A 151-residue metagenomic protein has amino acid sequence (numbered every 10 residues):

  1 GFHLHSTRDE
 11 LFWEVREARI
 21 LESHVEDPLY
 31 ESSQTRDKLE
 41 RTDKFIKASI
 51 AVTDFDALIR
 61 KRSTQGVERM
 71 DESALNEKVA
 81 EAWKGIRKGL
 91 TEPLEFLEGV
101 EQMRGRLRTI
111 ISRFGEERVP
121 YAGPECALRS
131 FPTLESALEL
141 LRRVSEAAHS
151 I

Functional and structural regions predicted by a protein language model:
G1-R8: Aromatic-lined carbohydrate-recognition surfaces of secreted/lumenal glycan-active proteins
R16-S150: Catalytic-face loop-and-helix region of soluble metabolic enzyme cores
